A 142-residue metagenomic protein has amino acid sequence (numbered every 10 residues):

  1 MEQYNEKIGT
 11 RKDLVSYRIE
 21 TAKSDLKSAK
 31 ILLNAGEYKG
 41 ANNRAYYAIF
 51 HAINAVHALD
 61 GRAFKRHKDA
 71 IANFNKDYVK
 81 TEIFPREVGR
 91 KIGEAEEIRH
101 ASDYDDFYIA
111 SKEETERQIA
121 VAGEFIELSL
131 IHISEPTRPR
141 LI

Functional and structural regions predicted by a protein language model:
M1-L130, S134: Terminal alpha-helical segments
E135-R138, I142: Positively charged, low-complexity/disordered segments
